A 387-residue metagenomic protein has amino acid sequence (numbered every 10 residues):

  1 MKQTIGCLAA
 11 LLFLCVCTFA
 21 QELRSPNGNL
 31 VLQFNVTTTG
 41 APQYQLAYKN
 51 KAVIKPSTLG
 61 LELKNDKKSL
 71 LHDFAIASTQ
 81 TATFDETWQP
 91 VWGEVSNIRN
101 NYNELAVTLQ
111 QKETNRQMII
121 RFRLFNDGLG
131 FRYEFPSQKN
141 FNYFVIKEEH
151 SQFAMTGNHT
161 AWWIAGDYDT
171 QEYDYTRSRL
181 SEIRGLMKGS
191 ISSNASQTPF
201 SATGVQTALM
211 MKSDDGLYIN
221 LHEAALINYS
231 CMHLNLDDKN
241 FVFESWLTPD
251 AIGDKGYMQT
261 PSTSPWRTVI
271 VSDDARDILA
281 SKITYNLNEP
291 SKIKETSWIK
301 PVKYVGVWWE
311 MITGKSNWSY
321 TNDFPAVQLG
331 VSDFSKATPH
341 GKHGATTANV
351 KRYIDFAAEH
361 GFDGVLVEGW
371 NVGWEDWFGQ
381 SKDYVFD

Functional and structural regions predicted by a protein language model:
M1-E22: Bacterial Sec-dependent N-terminal signal peptides
E22-K294: N-terminal accessory beta-strand-rich subdomains and adjacent acidic, glycine-rich linkers that precede catalytic cores
Y133, D274-R276, M311-G314, N371-W374: Solvent-exposed loop/turn segments at secondary-structure junctions within structured extracellular/periplasmic domains
I278-S281, K292-T296, W309-D323: Conserved mixed alpha/beta catalytic, RNA-binding, or beta-rich assembly cores of soluble enzyme, regulatory
K300: Phosphate/adenylate-binding glycine loop and adjacent helical scaffold
Y304, S316-D387: Substrate-binding cleft of carbohydrate-active enzyme catalytic domains
